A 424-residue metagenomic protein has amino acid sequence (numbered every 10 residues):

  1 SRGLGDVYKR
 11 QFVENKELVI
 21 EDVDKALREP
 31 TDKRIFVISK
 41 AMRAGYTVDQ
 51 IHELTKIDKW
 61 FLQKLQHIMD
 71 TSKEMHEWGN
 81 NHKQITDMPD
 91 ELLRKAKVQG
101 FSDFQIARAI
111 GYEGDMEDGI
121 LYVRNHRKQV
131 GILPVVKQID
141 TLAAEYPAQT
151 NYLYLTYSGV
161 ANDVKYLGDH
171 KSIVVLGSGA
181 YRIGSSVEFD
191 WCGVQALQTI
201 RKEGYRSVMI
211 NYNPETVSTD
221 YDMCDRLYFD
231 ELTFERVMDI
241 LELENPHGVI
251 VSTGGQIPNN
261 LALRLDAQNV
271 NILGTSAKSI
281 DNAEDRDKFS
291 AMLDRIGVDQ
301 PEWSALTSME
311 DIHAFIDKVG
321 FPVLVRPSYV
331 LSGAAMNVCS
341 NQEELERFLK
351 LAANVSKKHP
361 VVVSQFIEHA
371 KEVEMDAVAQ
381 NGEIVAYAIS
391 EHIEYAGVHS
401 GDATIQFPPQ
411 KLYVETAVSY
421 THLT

Functional and structural regions predicted by a protein language model:
G3-Y8, H422-T424: Short, small-residue-biased leader/transition segments that mark boundaries at the very start of proteins
G5-E14, Q63-L65, P134-I139, S356: Short arginine-rich
Q11-K83: Long, charged, helix-rich clamp/arm modules that form nucleic acid-engaging surfaces of large nucleic-acid-processing
E21-D24, D32, Q50, T71-R124 (+1 more regions): N-terminal beta-alpha lobe that positions the nucleotide/phosphoryl donor in ATP/NTP-coupled carboxylate activation
